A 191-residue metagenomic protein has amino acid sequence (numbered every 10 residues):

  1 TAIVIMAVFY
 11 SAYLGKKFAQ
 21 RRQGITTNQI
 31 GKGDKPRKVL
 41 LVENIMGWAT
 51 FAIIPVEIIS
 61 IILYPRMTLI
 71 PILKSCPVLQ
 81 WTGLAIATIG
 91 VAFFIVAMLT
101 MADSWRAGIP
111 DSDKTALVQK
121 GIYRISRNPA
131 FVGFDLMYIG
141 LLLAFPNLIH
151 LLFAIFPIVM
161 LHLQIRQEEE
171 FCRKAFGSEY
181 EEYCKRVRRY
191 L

Functional and structural regions predicted by a protein language model:
T1-S112, A116, G140-F171, A175-L191: Membrane-anchoring alpha-helices and their flanking helix-loop junctions
G108-F131: Active-site-proximal inter-transmembrane loops
G133-L141: Hydrophobic, membrane-inserted alpha-helices
